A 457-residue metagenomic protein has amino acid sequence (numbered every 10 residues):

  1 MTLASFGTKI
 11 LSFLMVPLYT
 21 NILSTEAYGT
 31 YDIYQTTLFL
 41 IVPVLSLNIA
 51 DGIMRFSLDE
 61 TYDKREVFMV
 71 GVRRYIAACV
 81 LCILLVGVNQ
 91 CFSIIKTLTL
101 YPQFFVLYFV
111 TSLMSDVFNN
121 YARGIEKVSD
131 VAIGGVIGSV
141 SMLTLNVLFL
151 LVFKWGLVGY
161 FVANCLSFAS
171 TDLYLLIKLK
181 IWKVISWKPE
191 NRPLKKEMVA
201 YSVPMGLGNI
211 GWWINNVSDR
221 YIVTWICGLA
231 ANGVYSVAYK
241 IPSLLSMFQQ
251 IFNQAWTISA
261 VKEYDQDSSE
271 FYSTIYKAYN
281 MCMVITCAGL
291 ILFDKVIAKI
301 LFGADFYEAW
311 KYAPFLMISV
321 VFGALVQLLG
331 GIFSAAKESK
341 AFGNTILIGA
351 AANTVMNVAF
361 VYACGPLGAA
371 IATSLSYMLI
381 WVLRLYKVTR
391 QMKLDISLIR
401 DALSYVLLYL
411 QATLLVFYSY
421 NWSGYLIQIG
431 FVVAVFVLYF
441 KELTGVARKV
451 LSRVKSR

Functional and structural regions predicted by a protein language model:
M1-A50, C82-V86, Y108, S139-L143 (+5 more regions): Signature of the first transmembrane helix
M1-T8, I33-Y34, L38-F39, P43-Q90 (+3 more regions): Membrane-water interface segments that mark the loop-to-transmembrane alpha-helix transition
S12-A27, V152-F153, W213-L244, A255 (+3 more regions): Helix-terminus/linker motif at the lipid-water interface of multi-pass membrane proteins
L40-V44, V80, L84, I95-F118 (+6 more regions): Alpha-helical transmembrane segments of multi-pass membrane proteins
F56-R74, V234-I346: Specific pore-lining/lateral-gate transmembrane helices of multi-pass inner-membrane transport and insertion machines
Q103, I133-I181, I348-A352, P366-K387 (+1 more regions): Hydrophobic alpha-helical transmembrane segments
Q103, L157-F161, L173-N216, S259-E270 (+2 more regions): Interhelical loop/hinge segments that connect adjacent transmembrane helices in multipass membrane
L394, L415-R457: Membrane-proximal transmembrane or re-entrant/amphipathic helices at the cytosolic face
